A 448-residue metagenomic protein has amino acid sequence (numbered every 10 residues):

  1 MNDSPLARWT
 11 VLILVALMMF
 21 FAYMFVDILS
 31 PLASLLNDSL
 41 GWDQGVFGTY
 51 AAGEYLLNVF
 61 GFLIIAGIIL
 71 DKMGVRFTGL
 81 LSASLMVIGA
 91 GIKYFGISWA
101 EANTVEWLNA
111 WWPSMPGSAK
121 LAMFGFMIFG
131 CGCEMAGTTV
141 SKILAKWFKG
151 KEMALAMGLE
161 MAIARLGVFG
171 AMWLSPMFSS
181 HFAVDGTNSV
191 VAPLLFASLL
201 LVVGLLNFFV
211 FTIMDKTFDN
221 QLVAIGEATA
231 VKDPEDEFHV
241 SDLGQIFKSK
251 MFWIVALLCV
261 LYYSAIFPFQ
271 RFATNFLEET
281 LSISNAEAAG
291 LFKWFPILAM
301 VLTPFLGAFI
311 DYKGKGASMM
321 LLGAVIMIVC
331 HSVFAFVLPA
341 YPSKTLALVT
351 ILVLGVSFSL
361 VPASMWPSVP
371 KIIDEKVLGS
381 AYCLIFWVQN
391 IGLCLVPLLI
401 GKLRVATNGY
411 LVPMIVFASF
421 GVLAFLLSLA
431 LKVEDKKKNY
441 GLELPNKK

Functional and structural regions predicted by a protein language model:
M1-P5, D219-V255, K447-K448: Juxtamembrane intracellular "pre-TM" segments in multi-pass secondary transporters
L29-A33, S249-M300, W366, V396: Extracytoplasmic gate region of multi-pass secondary transporters
A52-I68, K293-L306: Central cavity-lining transmembrane alpha-helices of secondary-active solute carriers, predominantly the Major
D71-A83, D311-V325: Cytoplasmic membrane-interface "Motif A"-like loop-to-helix N-cap segments of 12-TM Major Facilitator Superfamily
S84-S114, V325-Y341: C-terminal ends and interior cores of transmembrane alpha-helices in multi-pass membrane transporters/permeases
A119, G125-I163: Cytoplasmic helix-loop-helix junction between adjacent transmembrane helices in 12-TM secondary transporters
V191-V210, P413-A430: Symmetry-related core transmembrane helices of the 12-TM Major Facilitator Superfamily/SLC fold
G316-M365: C-terminal transmembrane helical hairpin of 12-TM major facilitator-type secondary transporters
